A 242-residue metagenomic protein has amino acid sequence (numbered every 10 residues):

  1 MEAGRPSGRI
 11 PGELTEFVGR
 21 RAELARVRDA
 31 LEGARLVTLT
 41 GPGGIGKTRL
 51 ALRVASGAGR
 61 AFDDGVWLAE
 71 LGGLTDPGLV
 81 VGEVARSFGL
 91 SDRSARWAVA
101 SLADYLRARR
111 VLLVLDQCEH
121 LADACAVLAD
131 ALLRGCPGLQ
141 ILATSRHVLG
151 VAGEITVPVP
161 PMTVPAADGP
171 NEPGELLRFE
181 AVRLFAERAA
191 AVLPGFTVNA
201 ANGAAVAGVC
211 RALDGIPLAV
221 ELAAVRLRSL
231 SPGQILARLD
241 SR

Functional and structural regions predicted by a protein language model:
M1-R242: Aliphatic-rich helical/repeat scaffold segments used for oligomerization and domain docking
